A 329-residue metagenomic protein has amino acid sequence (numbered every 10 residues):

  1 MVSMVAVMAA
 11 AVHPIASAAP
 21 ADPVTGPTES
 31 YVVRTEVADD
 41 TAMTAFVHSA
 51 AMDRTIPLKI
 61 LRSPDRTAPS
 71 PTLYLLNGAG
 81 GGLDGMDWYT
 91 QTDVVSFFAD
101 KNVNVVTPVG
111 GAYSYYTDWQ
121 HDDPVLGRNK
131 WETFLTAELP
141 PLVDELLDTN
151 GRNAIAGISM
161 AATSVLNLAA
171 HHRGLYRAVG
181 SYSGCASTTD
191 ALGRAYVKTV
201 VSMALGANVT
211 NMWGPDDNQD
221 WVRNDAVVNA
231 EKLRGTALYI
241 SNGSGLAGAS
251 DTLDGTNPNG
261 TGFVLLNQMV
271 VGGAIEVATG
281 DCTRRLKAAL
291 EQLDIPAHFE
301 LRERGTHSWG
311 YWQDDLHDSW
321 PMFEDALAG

Functional and structural regions predicted by a protein language model:
M1, M8-G329: Non-catalytic cap/lid and distal C-terminal segments of serine-dependent acyl enzymes
